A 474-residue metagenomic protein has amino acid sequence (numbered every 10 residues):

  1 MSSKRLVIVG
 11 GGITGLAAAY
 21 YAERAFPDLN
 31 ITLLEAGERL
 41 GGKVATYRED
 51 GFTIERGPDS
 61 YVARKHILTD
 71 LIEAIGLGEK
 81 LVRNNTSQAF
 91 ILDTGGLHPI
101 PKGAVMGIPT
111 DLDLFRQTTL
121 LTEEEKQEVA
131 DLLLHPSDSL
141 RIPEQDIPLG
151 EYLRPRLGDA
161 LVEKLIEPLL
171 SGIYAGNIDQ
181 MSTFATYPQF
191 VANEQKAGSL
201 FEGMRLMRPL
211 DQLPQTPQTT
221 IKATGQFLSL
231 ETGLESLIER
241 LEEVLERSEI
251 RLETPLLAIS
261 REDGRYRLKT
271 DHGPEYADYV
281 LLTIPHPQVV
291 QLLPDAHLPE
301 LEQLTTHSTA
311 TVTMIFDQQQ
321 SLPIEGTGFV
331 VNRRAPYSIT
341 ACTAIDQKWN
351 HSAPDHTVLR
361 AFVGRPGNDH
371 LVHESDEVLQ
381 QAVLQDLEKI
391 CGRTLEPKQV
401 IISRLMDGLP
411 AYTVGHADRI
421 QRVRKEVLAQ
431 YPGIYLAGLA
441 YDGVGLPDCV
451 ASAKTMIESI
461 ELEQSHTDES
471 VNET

Functional and structural regions predicted by a protein language model:
K4-L33: N-terminal Rossmann-like FAD-binding beta1-loop-alpha1 element of flavoenzymes
T14, R39, P287: Conserved Rossmann-like nucleotide-cofactor binding loop
E23-E49: Glycine-rich FAD pyrophosphate-binding loop
D50-L140: Dinucleotide-binding Rossmann-like beta1-alpha1 core, especially the glycine-rich loop that anchors the ADP
R64, R156, T283-I284: Short, well-ordered coil/turn residues at beta-beta hairpins and beta-strand->alpha-helix junctions within
K102, E325-G326, C342-T474: Conserved flavin/dinucleotide-binding core of flavoenzymes
V129-L257: Active-site/ligand-binding neighborhood in enzyme catalytic cores
L252-R360, G364-H373, K389-I390, V471-T474: Mid-domain catalytic core of redox enzymes that form a hydrophobic substrate pocket/lid adjacent to a catalytic redox
